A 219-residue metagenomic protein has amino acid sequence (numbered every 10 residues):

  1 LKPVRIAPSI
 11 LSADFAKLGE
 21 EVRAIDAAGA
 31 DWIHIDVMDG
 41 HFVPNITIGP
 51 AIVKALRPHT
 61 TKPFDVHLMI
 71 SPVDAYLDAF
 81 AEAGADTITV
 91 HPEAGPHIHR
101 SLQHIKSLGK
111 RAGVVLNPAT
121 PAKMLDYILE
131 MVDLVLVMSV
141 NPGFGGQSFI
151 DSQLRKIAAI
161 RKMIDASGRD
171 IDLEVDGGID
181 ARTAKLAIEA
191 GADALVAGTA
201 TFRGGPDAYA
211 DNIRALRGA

Functional and structural regions predicted by a protein language model:
V4-S9, I33-I35, L56, F64-L68 (+5 more regions): Hydrophobic faces of well-ordered beta-strands that scaffold small-molecule active sites in alpha/beta enzyme cores
D14-K17, H59, A75-A79, A85-D172: Conserved anion-binding
L18, I25, D36, F80 (+6 more regions): Conserved, mostly hydrophobic/aromatic
V22, D74-E82, T120-V132, G177-L195: Catalytic cores of alpha/beta
A27-W32, A85, V132, A192: A structural motif
W32-P50, P92, V140-S148, T201-R203: Glycine-rich, proline-tolerant flexible connector loops at the mouths of alpha/beta enzymes
H41-V73, L77, A184-T201: A short alpha/beta connector and helix-capping loop motif
I105, I188, F202-A219: C-terminal helical cap(s) of enzyme catalytic domains, especially alpha/beta-barrels
